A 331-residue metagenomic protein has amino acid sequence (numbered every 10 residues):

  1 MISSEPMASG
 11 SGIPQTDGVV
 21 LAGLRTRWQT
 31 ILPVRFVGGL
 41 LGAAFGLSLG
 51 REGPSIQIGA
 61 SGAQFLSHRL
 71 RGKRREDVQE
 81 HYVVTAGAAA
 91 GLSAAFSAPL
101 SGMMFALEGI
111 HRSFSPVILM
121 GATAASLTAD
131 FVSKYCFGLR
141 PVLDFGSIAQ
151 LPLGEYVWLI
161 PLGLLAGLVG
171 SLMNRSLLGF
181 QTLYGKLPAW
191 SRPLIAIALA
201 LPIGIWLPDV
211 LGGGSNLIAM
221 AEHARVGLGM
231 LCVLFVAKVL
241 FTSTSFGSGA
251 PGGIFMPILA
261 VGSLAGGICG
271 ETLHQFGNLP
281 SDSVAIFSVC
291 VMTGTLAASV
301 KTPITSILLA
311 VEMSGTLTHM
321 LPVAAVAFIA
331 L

Functional and structural regions predicted by a protein language model:
M1-L331: Alpha-helical transmembrane segments and immediately membrane-proximal extracytoplasmic
